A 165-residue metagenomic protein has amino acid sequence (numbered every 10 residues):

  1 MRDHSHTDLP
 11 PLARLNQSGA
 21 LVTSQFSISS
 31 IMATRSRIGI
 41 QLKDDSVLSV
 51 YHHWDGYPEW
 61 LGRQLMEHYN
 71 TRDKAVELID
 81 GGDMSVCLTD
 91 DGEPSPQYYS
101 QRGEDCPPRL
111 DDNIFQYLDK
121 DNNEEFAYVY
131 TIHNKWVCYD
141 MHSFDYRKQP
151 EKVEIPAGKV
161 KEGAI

Functional and structural regions predicted by a protein language model:
H4, D8-I31: Short, Lys/Arg-enriched N-terminal segments with co-localized hydrophobic residues within the first ~10-30 amino acids
H6, L12, T23, W60 (+5 more regions): Intrinsically disordered, low-complexity, compositionally biased regions/tails
A20, V47-L48, F126: A generic secondary-structure signal marking the coil-to-beta-strand transition
F26-Y57, L61: Short, extreme N-terminal segment that most often corresponds to the first beta-strand
Y51-P58, G62-D83: Intrinsic-disorder/low-complexity signal
T71-I165: Low-complexity intrinsically disordered segments
